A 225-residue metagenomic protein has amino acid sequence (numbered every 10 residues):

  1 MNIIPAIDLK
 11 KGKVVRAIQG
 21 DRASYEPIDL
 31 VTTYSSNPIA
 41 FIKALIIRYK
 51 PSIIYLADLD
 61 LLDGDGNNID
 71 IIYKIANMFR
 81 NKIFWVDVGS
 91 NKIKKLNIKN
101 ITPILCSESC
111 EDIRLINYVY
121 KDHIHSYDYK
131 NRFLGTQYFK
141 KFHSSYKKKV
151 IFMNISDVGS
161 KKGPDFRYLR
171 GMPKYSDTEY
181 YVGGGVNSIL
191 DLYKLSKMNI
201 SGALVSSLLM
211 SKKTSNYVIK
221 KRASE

Functional and structural regions predicted by a protein language model:
N2-L9, I54-L56, K82-V88, I101-C106 (+4 more regions): Hydrophobic faces of well-ordered beta-strands that scaffold small-molecule active sites in alpha/beta enzyme cores
I7-D29, I93-S160: Conserved anion-binding
D21-K43: Short catalytic helix/loop segments, enriched in acidic residues and glycine and frequently bearing histidine
L45-K99, F166-Y168: N-terminal active-site wall of soluble small-molecule enzyme domains
R48-Y49, S145-Y146, Y175, M198: Structural motif
G66-K74, G135-F142, K162-G171, I219: Charged helix-capping and loop-helix junction motifs
F79-I83, T178, A223: Short acidic, glycine/proline-enriched helix-loop-strand junctions
S90-K95, K99-L115, N154-S160, G184-I219: Glycine-rich phosphate-binding active-site loops on the catalytic face of alpha/beta enzymes
